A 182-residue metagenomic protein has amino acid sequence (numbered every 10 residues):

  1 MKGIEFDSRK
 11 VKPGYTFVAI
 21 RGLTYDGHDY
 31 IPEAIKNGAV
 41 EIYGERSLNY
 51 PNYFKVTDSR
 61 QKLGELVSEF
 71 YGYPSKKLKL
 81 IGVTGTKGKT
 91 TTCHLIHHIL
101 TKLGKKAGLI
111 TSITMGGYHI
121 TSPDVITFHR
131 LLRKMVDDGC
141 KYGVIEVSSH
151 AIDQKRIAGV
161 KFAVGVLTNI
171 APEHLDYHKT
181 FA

Functional and structural regions predicted by a protein language model:
M1-E65, E69: N-terminal leader/targeting and accessory segments in enzymes
L63-A182: Phosphate-binding loop of NTP-binding sites
